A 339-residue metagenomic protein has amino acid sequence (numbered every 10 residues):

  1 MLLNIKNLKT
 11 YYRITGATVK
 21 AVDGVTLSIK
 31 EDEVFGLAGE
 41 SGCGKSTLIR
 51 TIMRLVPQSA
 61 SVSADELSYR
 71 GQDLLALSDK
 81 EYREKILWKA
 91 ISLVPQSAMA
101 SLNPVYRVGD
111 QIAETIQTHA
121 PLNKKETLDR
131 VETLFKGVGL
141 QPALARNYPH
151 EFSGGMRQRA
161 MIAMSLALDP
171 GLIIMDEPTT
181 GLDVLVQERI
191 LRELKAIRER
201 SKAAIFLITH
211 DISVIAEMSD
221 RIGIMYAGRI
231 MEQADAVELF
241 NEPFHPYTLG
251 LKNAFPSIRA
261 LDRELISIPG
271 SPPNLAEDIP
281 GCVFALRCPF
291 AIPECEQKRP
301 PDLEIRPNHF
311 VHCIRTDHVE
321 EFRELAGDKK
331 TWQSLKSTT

Functional and structural regions predicted by a protein language model:
T18, D235-T339: Short catalytic/signature loops enriched in Gly
A38-E40: The feature captures the beta-strand-to-loop junction immediately N-terminal to the Walker
R54, I174, P178, L182-E264: P-loop NTP-binding/switch modules centered on Walker-like glycine-rich loops
S61-D73: Conserved ABC transporter NBD signature motif
Q72-D73, K125-A143, K252: Conserved ABC ATPase "signature" region
D73-S92, D110, T118, E238-P243 (+1 more regions): ABC ATPase NBD coupling module
A167-G171: A short, proline-enriched helix->beta-strand linker immediately N-terminal to the Walker B motif in ABC-type P-loop
